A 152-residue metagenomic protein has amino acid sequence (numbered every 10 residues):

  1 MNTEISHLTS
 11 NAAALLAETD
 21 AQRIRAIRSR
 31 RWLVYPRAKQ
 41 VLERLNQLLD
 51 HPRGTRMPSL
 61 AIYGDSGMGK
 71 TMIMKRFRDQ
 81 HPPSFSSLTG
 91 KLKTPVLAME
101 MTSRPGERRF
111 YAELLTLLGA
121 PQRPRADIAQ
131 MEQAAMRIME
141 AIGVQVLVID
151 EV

Functional and structural regions predicted by a protein language model:
M1-P58: A short, basic N-terminal segment
E4-T19, L42, G106-E113, Q122-V152: Mid-core helix/loop region of P-loop NTP-binding domains shared across ATPases and GTPases
L45, T71, L114: Conserved RecA-like P-loop NTPase ATPase core
H51-T55, L88-L92, R137-I142: Conserved catalytic network of the ASCE P-loop NTPase/AAA+ motor domain
G54-R76: Walker A/P-loop nucleotide-binding motif
M57-A61, V96, V146: Residue-level preference for the first positions of well-ordered beta-strands
M68-L92: P-loop NTPase Walker A phosphate-binding motif
T94-P105: A short hydrophobic beta-strand->loop->alpha-helix junction that borders the nucleotide-binding pocket of P-loop NTPases
